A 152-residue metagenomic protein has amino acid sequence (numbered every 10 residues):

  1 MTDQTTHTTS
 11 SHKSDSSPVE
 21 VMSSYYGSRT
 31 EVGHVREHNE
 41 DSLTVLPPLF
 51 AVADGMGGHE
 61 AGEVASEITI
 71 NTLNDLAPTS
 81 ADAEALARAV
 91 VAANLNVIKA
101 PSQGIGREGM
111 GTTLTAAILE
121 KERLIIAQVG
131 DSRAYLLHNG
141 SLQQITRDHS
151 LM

Functional and structural regions predicted by a protein language model:
M1-M152: PP2C/PPM-type serine/threonine phosphatase catalytic domain
